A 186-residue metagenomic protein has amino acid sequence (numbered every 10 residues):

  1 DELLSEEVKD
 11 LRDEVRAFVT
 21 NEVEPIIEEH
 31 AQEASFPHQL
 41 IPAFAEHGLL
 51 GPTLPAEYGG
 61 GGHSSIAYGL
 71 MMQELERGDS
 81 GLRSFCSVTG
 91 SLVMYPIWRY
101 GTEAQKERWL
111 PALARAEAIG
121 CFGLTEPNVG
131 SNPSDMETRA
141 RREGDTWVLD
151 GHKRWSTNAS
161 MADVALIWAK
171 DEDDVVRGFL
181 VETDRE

Functional and structural regions predicted by a protein language model:
D1-S87, A104-R108, A112-R115: Amphipathic, small/basic residue-rich leader segments at the start of a protein or domain
E57, T125-V129, R154-W155: Short, solvent-exposed loop/turn elements at beta->coil junctions and helix N-caps that rim active or binding pockets
H63-S64, N132-S134, N158-A162: Short glycine/proline-enriched turns and hinge-like loops at secondary-structure junctions
M71, V93-I97, G123, D163-W168 (+1 more regions): Adenylate-forming
S84-A104, G130: N-terminal glycine-rich flavin-associated loop
A116-L124: A short, Trp-centered hydrophobic/proline-enriched beta-strand micro-motif
T138-R141: A structural signal for short hydrophobic beta-strand segments in well-ordered beta-sheet cores
T146, H152-E186: A short core secondary-structure module
